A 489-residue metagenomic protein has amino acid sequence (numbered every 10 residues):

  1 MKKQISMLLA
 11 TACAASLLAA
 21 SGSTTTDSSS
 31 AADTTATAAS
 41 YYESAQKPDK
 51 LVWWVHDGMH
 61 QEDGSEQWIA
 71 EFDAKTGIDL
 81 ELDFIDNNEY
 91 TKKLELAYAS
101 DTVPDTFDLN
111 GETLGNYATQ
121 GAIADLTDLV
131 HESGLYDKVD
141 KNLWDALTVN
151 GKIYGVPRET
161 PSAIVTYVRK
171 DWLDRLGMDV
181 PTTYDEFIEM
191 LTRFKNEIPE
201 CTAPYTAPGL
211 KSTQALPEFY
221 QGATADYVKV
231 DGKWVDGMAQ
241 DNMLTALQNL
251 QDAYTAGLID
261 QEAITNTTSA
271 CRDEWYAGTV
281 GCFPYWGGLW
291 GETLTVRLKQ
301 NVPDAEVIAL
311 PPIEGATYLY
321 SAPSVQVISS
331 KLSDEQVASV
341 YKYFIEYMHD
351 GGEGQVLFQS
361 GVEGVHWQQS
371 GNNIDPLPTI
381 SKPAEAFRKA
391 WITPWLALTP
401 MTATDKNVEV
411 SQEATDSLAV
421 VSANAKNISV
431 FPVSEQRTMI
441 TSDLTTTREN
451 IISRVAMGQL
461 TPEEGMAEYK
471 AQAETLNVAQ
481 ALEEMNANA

Functional and structural regions predicted by a protein language model:
K2-S23, C282: Sec-dependent N-terminal signal peptides of Gram-positive bacterial secreted proteins and lipoproteins
S6, A20-V180, Y184, W234-D236 (+2 more regions): Conserved N-terminal structural module of periplasmic/extracytoplasmic solute-binding proteins
Y41-S44, A124-V139, D145, D179 (+5 more regions): Short, solvent-exposed loop/beta-turn-alpha elements that line the ligand-binding surface or hinge of extracytoplasmic
H56, A338-R454, Q459: Conserved small-residue motifs centered on glycine
T91-V103, E189-N196, S269-T279, N450: Short helices/loops that flank or line small-molecule/ion binding pockets
G111-G134, L191-F194, T202-L216, A225-D226 (+2 more regions): Carboxylate/His-rich catalytic cores and anion/metal-binding grooves
L114-N116, T213-E218, G222, Y254-A386: Extracytoplasmic/periplasmic substrate-binding proteins
H131, T148-S212, Y227-A270, E274 (+3 more regions): Helix-loop-helix "hinge/cap" segment bordering the ligand-binding cleft or interdomain interface
